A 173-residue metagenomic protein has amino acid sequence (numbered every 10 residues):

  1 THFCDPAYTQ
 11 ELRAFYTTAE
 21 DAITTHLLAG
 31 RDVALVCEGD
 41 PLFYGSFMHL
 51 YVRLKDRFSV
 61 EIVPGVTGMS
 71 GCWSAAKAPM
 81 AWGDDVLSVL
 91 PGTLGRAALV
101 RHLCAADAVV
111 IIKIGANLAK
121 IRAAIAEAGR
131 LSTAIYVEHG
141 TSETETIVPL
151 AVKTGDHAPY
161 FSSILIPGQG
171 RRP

Functional and structural regions predicted by a protein language model:
T1-F58, S142, I147-V148, T154 (+2 more regions): Class I S-adenosyl-L-methionine
T1-H2, V63-G65, G92, V137-H139: Conserved beta-strand termini and adjacent loop/short-helix elements that scaffold enzyme active sites in alpha/beta
T17, G39, Y44-S46, M80-D84 (+2 more regions): Short secondary-structure transition/capping segments
A19-I23, L99, I121: Generic hydrophobic alpha-helical segments
L28, L103-P173: A contiguous loop/helix-start segment that scaffolds small-molecule binding in enzyme catalytic cores
A29, G39-A105, G155, Q169-R172: Class I SAM-dependent methyltransferase SAM-binding "motif I" and its flanking Rossmann-like core
V33, V60, S132-A134: Hydrophobic anchor at the start of a short beta-strand that flanks the dinucleotide cofactor-binding loop
